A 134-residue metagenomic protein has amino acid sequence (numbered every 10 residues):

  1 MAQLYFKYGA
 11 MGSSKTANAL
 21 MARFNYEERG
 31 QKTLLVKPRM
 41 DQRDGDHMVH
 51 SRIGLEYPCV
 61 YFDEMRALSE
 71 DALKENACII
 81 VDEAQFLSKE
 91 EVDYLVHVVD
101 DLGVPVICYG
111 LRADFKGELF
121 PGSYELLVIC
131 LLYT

Functional and structural regions predicted by a protein language model:
M1-E70, D114-E125: Conserved P-loop
A22, E90-V98: A short acidic, amphipathic alpha-helical/loop segment
K74-C78: Short acidic/histidine-rich motifs immediately flanking catalytic phosphotransfer sites in two-component signaling
E83: Walker B catalytic acidic pair
F86-L87: Residues immediately C-terminal
V99-G122: Sensor-1/coupling segment of RecA-like P-loop NTPase cores
C130: Short basic (Lys/Arg) and small-residue
Y133-T134: Conserved small/polar residues in nucleotide/adenosyl-binding loops
